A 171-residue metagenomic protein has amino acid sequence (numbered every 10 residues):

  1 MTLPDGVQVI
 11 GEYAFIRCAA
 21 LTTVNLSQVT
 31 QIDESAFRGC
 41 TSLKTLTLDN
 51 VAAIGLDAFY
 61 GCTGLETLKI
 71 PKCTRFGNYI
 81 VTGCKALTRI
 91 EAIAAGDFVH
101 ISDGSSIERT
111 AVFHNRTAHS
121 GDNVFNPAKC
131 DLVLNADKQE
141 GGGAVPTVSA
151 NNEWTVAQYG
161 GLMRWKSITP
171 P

Functional and structural regions predicted by a protein language model:
M1-V9, A19-Q31, T41-A53, T63-R75 (+4 more regions): Structural signature of tandem-repeat unit edges
I16, R38, Y60-G61, L68 (+4 more regions): Compositionally biased, intrinsically disordered low-complexity regions enriched in proline and serine
F37, F59, V145-T147: Short acidic, glycine/serine/threonine-rich loops at helix termini
F125-P171: Membrane-proximal C-terminal cap and juxtamembrane stalk of leucine-rich repeat ectodomains
